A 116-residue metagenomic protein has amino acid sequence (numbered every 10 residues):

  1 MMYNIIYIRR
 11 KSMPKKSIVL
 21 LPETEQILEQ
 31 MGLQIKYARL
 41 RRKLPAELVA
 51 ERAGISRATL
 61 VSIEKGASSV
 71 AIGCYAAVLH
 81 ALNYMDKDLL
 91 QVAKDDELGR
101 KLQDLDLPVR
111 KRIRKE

Functional and structural regions predicted by a protein language model:
M1-S12: Short, Lys/Arg-enriched N-terminal segments with co-localized hydrophobic residues within the first ~10-30 amino acids
P14-R41: A short, Lys/Arg-rich alpha-helix, primarily the initiator
L33-V49, V109-E116: Short basic helix-loop element that most often maps to the first helix and adjoining turn of HTH DNA-binding modules
K43-V61: Short alpha-helical DNA-recognition segment
G73-L89: DNA major-groove recognition helix of helix-turn-helix/homeodomain DNA-binding modules
L89-E116: Short, charged recognition helix plus adjacent turn of helix-turn-helix-like nucleic-acid-binding domains
